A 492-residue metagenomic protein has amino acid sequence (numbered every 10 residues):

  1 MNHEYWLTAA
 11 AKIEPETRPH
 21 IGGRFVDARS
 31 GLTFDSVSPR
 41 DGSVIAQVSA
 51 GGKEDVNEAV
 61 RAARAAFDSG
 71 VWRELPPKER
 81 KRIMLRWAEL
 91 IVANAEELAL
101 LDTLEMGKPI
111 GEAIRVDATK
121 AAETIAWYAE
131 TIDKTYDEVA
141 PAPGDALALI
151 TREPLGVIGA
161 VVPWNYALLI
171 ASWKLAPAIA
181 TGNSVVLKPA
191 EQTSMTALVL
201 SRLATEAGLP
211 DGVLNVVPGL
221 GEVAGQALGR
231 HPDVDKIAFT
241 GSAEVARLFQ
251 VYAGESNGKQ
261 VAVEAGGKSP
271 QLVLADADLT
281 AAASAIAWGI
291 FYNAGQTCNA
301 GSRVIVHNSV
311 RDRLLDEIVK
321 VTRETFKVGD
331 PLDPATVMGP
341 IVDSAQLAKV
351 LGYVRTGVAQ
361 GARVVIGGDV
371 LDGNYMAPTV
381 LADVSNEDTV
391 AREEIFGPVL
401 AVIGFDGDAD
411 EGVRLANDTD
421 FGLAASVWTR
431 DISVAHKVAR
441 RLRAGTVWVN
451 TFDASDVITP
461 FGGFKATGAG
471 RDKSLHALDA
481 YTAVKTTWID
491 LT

Functional and structural regions predicted by a protein language model:
M1-V48, R82-R86, T135-V161, A262-A265 (+3 more regions): Terminal low-complexity tails and localization/encapsulation signals of metabolic enzymes
G42, R80, D102, I125 (+9 more regions): Residue-level signal for inorganic ion chemistry
S43-A46, V234, R323, V354 (+2 more regions): Conserved C-terminal structural/oligomerization subdomain of aldehyde/semialdehyde dehydrogenase
I45-G51, D68-W72, A160, Q271-L274 (+5 more regions): Short, well-ordered beta-strand elements within core beta-sheets of diverse protein domains
I45-T135: Glycine-rich loop-to-alpha-helix module at the N-terminal edge of alpha/beta enzyme cores
Y136-A281: Rossmann-like NAD(P) dinucleotide-binding subdomain of oxidoreductase/dehydrogenase enzymes
S184-V186, V364, T446: A short hydrophobic/small-residue beta-strand
E244-S385, D408-D410, V449: ALDH superfamily catalytic-core signature
